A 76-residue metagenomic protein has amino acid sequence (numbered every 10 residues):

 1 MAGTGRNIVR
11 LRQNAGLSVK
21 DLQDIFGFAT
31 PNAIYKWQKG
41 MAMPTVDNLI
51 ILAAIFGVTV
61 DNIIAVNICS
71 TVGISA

Functional and structural regions predicted by a protein language model:
M1-A15, I25: A short, Lys/Arg-rich alpha-helix, primarily the initiator
V9, K20, I50: Residues within the helices of the helix-turn-helix
Q13, G27, K39, I68: Residue-level detection of the helix-turn-helix DNA-binding "recognition helix"
A15-L17, G57-V58: A short, glycine-centered helix-capping/turn motif at helix boundaries that positions DNA-contacting or catalytic
G16-K36: Short alpha-helical DNA-recognition segment
D47-N62: DNA major-groove recognition helix of helix-turn-helix/homeodomain DNA-binding modules
A54, I64-A76: Short, charged recognition helix plus adjacent turn of helix-turn-helix-like nucleic-acid-binding domains
